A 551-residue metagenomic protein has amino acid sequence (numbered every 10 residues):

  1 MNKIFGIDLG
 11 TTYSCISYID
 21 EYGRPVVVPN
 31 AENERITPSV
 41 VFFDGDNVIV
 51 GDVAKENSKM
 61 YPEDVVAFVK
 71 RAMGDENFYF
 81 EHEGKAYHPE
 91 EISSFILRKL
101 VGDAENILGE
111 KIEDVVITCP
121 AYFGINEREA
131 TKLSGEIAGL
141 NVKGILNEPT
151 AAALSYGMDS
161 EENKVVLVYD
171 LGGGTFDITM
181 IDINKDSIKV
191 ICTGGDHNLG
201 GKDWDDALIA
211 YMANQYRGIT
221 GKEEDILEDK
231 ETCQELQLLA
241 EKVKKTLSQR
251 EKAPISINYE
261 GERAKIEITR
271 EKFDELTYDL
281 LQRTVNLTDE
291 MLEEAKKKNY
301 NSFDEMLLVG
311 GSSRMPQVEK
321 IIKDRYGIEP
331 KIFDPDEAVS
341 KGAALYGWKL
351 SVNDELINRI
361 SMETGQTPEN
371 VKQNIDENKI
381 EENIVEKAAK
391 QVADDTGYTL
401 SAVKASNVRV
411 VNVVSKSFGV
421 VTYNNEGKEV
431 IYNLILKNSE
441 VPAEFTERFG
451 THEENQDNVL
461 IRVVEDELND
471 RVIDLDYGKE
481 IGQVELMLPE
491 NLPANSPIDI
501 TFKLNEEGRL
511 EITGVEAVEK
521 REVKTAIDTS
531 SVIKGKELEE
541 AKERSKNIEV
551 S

Functional and structural regions predicted by a protein language model:
M1-A86, F95, G102-S551: Oxyanion-binding/catalytic loops of NTP- or PPi-dependent enzymes
